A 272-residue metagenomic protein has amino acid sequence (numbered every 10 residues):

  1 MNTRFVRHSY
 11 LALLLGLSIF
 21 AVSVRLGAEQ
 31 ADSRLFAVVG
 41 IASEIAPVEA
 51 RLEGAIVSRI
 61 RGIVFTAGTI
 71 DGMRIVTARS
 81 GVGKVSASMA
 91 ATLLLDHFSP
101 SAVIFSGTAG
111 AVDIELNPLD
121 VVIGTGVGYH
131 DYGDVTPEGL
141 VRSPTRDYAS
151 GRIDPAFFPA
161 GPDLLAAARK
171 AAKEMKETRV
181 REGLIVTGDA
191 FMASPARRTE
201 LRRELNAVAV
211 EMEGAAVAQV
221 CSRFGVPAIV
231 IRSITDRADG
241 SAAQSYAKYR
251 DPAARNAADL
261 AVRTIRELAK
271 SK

Functional and structural regions predicted by a protein language model:
M1-V6: N-terminal secretory signal peptides that target proteins for export/translocation
H8-L11, D236: General helical structural elements
Y10-A21: Bacterial N-terminal signal peptides
L26-E29: Boundary at the C-terminal end of the N-terminal hydrophobic targeting segment
A31-L35, R59-K272: Glycine-rich phosphate- or other oxyanion-binding loops that anchor nucleotides, phosphorylated ligands
L35-I63: N-terminal targeting signals for Sec/Tat export/insertion, comprising classic cleavable signal peptides
